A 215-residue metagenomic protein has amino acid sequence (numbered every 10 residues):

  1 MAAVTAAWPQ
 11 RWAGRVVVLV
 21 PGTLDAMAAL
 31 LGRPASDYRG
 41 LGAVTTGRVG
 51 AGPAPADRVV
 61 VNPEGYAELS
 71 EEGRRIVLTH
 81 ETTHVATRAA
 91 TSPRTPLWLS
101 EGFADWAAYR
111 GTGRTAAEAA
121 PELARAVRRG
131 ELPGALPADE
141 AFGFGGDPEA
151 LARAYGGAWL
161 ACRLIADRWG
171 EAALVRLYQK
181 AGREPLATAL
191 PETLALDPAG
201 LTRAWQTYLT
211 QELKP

Functional and structural regions predicted by a protein language model:
M1-V85, A89-P96, L186: Juxtacatalytic substrate-recognition/specificity segment
G47-A51, T91-P215: Acidic/His/Gly-enriched intrinsically disordered linker/tail segments that often contain short helix/coil "MoRF-like"
